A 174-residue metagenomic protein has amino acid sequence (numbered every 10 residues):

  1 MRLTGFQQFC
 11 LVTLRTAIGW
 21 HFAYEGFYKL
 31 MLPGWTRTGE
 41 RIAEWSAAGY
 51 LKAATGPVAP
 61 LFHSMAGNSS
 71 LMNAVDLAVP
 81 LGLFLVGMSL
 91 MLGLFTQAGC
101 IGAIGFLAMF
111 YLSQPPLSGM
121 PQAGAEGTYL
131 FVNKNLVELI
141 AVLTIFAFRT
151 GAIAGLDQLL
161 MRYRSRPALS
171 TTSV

Functional and structural regions predicted by a protein language model:
M1-L85, L92-V174: Extended, low-polarity transmembrane helix blocks
